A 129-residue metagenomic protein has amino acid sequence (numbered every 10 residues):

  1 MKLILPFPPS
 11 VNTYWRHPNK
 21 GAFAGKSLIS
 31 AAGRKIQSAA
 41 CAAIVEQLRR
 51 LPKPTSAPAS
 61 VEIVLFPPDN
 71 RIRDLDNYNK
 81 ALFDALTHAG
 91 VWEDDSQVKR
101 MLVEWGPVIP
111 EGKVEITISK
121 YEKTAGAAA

Functional and structural regions predicted by a protein language model:
M1-A129: Acidic, proline/glycine-enriched N-terminal capping motif
